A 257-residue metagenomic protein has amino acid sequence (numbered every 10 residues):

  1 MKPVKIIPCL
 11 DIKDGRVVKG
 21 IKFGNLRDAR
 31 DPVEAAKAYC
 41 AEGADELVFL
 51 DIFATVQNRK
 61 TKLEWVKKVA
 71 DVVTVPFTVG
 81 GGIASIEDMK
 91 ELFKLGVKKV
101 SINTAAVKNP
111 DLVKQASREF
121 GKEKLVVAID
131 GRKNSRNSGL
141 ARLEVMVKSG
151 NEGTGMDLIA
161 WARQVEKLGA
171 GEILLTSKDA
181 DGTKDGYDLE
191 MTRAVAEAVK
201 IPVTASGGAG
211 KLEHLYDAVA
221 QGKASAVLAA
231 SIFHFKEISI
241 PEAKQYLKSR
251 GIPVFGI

Functional and structural regions predicted by a protein language model:
K5-C9, E46, T74-T78, K98-S101 (+5 more regions): Structural preference for beta-strand elements that scaffold enzyme active sites
D11, Y39, L47, V79 (+7 more regions): Conserved, mostly hydrophobic/aromatic
I12-D14, V18-K19, F23, V97-L175 (+1 more regions): Conserved anion-binding
E46-W65, T104, L174-D185: Glycine-rich, proline-tolerant flexible connector loops at the mouths of alpha/beta enzymes
F53, K62-F120: Glycine/small-residue-rich loop that forms an oxyanion/phosphate-binding "nest" at active or ligand-binding sites
N58-T78, Q115-D130, K184-A205, A209-G210 (+1 more regions): Alpha-helix-loop-beta-strand connector modules within alpha/beta enzyme cores
F77-T78, I83-G96, E190-V227: Catalytic cores of alpha/beta
V113-E119, D217-A229, F233-I257: C-terminal helical cap(s) of enzyme catalytic domains, especially alpha/beta-barrels
